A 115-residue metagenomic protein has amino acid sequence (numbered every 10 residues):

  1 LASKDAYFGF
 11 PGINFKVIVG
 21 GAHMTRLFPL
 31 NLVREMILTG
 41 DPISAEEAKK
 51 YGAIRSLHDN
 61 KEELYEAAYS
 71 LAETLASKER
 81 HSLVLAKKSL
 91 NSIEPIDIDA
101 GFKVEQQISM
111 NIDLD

Functional and structural regions predicted by a protein language model:
L1, G40-E47: Acidic, divalent-metal-coordinating active-site segment for phosphoryl/phosphodiester hydrolysis, typified by short
L1-I37, Y51, A67: CoA-thioester-processing core
A2-A6, I13, I54-A100: C-terminal long alpha-helix characteristic of the crotonase
M36-I37, A86-S89, E105, S109: Short alpha-helical scaffolding segments that buttress acidic/His motifs in well-ordered protein cores
G52-A53, I108: Catalytic Tyr-x(3-8)-Lys segment
N111-D115: Short, intrinsically disordered, charge-balanced linker/junction segments flanking boundaries in proteins
